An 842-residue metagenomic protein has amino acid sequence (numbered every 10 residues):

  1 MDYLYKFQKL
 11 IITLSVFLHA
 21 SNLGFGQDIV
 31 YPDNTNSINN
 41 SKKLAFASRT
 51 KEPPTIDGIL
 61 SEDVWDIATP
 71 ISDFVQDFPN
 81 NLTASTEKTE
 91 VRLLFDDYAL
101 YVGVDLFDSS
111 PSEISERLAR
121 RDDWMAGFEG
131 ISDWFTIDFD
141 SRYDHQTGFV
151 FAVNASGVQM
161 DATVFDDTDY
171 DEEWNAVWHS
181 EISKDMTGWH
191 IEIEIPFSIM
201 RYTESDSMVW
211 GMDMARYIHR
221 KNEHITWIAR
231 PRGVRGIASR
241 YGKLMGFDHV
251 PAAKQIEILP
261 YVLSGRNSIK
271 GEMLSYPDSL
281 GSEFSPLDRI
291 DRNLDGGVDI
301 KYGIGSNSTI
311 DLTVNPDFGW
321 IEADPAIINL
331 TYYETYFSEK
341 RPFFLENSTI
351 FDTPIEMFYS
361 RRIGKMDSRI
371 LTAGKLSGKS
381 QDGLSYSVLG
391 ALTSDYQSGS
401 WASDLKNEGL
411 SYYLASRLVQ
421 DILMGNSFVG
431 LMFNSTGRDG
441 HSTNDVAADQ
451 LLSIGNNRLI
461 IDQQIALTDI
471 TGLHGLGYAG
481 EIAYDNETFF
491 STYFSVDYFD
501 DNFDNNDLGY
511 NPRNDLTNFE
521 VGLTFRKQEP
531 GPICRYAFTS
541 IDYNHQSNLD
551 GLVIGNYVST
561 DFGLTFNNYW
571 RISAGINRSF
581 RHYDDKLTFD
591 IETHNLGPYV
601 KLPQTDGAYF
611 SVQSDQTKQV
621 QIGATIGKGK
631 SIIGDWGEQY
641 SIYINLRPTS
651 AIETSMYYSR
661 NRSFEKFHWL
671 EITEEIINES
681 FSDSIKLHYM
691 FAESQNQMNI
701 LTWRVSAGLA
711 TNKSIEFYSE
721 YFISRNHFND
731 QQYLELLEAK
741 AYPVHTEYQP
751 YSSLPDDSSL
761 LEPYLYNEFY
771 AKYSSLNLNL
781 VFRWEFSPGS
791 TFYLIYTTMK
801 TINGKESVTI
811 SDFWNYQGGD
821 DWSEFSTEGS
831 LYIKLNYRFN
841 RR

Functional and structural regions predicted by a protein language model:
M1-F7: N-terminal secretory signal peptides that target proteins for export/translocation
K9-N22: Bacterial N-terminal signal peptides
Q27-Q420, G430: Structural preference for beta-rich elements and adjacent junctions enriched in aromatics
S112-A119, D161-T163, Y202-E204, I321-A323 (+8 more regions): A short, polar/proline- and glycine-enriched secondary-structure boundary/capping micro-motif
P231-A252, S394-N456, W570-Q619: Outer-membrane beta-barrel transmembrane domain signature of Gram-negative proteins, especially the mid-to-C-terminal
P251-D311, Y413-D469, E529-Y543, D606-K630 (+4 more regions): Surface-exposed extracellular loop regions of Gram-negative outer-membrane beta-barrel proteins
L287-D291, T309, F318-N544, L549-T560 (+2 more regions): Catalytic-domain carbohydrate-binding cleft regions of carbohydrate-active enzymes
R369-L371, S377, N456, I460-R842: Exposed, low-structure sequence patches enriched in small/polar residues
